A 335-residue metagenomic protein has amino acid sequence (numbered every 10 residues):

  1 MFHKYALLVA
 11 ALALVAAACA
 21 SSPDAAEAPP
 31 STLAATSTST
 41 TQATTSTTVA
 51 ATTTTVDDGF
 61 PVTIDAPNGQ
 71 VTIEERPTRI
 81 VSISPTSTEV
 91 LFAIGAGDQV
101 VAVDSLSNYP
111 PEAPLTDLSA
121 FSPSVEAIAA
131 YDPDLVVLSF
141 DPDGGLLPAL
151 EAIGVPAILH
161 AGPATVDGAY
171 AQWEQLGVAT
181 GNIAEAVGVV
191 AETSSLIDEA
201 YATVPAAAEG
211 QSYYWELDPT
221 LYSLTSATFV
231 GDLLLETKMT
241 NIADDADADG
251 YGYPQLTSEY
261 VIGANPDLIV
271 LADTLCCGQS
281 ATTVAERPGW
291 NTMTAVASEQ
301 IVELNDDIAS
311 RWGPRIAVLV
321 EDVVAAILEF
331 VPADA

Functional and structural regions predicted by a protein language model:
H3-L8, C19-T86, A184-W215, A325-A335: Bacterial Sec-exported substrate-binding components of ABC uptake systems
A66-N68, T116-E126, D143, D247-S258: Short helix-initiation/N-cap motifs at beta->coil->alpha
P77, S124-L138, V155, T257-A272: Proline-aspartate-enriched helix->loop->beta-strand connector
R79-F140, M239-I242: A short, structured surface patch at a secondary-structure boundary
G145, I158-A179, A208-L233, C277-S280: Extracytoplasmic ligand-binding site segments that recognize negatively charged/polar headgroups
G168, E174-V178, V187, L268 (+1 more regions): Structured C-terminal subdomain patch of bacterial secreted/periplasmic proteins
A227-G252, E303: His/Asp/Glu-enriched short active-site or ligand-binding loop at hydrolase and phosphoryl-transfer sites
